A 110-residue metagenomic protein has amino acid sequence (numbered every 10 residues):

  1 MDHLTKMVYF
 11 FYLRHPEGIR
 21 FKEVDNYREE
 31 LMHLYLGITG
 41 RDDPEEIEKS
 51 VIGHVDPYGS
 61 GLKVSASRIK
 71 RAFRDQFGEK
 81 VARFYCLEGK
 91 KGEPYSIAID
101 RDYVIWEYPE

Functional and structural regions predicted by a protein language model:
M1-E48, I69: Short amphipathic alpha-helical recognition elements used for nucleic-acid or partner binding across transcription
D2, D25, D42-D43, D56 (+2 more regions): Acidic-enriched, low-complexity/disordered segments with a strong bias for Aspartate over Glutamate
D2-V8, V55-Q76: DNA-recognition element of transcription regulators
Y9-Y12, Y27, Y35, Y58 (+4 more regions): Sequence-level detector for tyrosine residue identity
D42-G61: Intrinsically disordered, low-complexity acidic Ser/Thr-rich regulatory segments
K63-E110: DNA-binding patch around the recognition helix
